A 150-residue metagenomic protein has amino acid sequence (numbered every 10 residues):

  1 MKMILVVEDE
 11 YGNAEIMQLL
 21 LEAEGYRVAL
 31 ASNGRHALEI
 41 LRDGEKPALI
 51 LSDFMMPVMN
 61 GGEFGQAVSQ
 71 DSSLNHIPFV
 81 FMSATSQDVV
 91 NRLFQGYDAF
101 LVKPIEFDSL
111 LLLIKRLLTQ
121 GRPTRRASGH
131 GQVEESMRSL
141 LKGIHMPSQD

Functional and structural regions predicted by a protein language model:
E8: Conserved acidic carboxylate
Y11-L30, H36: Two-component/phosphorelay signaling modules centered on CheY-like receiver
L30-L49: Acidic, metal-coordinating helix/loop segments flanking the phosphotransfer/catalytic sites of two-component signaling
D53: Active-site residues of response regulator receiver
M56: Receiver (REC) domain active-site loop signature in two-component systems and cognate sites in sensor histidine kinases
I105-L118, R122, R126: C-terminal output helix
G121-D150: CheY-like receiver
